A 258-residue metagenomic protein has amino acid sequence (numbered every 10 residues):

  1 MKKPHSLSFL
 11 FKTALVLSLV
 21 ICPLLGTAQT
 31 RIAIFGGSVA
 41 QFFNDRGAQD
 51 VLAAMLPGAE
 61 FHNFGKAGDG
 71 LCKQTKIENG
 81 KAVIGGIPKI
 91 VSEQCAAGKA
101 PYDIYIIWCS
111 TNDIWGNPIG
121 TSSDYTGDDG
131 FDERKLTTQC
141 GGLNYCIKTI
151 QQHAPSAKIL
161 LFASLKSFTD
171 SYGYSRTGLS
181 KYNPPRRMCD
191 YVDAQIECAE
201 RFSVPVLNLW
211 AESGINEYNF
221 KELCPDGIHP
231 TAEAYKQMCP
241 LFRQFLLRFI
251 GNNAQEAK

Functional and structural regions predicted by a protein language model:
K2-A14: Bacterial N-terminal signal peptides that target proteins for export
K12-P23: Bacterial N-terminal signal peptides
G26-A28: Boundary at the C-terminal end of the N-terminal hydrophobic targeting segment
T30-I34, V39-T137, G141: Conserved SGNH/GDSL esterase-like catalytic core that processes O-acyl groups on lipids and polysaccharides
L143-I147, V192: Generic structural signal for well-ordered alpha-helices, preferentially at hydrophobic/aromatic core positions
A154-K158: A short helix->loop->beta-strand "cap" motif at the edges of active sites that frequently abuts
S164-K258: Catalytic His-Asp segment of secreted/periplasmic serine-dependent ester chemistry enzymes
